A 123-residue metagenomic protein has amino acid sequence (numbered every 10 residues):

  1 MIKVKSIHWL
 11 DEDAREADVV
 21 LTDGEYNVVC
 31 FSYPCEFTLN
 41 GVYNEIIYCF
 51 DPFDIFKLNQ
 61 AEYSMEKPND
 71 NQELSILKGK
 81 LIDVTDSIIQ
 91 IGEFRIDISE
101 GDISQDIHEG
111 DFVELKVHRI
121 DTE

Functional and structural regions predicted by a protein language model:
M1-E12, S64-T85, E114-L115: Structural detector for short beta-strands of small beta-barrel domains
H8-L10, D23-Y26, F56-A61, P68-N69 (+1 more regions): A short linear-motif detector with a strong N-terminal bias
R15-N59: Acidic (E/D-rich), amphipathic helical modules within compact regulatory domains
R15-V19, T85-Q90: Short aromatic-glycine-enriched beta-strand elements
D23-T38, G92-D121: Beta-strand/loop nucleic-acid-binding surfaces
E25, N40-V42, E66, D70-N71 (+1 more regions): Solvent-exposed, well-ordered amphipathic alpha-helical segments that flank/support binding or catalytic loops
G41, I55-N59, G79-S87, L115-R119: Low-complexity, flexible helical/coil segments
Y48-L74, H118-E123: OB-fold/S1-family single-stranded nucleic acid-binding modules
